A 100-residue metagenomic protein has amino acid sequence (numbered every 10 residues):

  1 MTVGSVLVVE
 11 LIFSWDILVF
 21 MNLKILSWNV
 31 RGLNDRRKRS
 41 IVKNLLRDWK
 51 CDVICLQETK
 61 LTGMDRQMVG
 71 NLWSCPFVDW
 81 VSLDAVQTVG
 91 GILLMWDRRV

Functional and structural regions predicted by a protein language model:
M1-V100: Short phosphate/oxyanion-binding micro-motifs
